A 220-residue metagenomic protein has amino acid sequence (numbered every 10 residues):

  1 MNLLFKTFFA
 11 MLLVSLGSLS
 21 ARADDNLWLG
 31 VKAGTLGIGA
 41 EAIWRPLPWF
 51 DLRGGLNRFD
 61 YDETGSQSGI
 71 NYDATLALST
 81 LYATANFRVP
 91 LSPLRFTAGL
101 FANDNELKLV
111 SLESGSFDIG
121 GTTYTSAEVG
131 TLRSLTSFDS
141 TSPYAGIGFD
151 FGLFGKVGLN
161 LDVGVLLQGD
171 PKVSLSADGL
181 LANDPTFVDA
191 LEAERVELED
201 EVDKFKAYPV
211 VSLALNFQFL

Functional and structural regions predicted by a protein language model:
K6-L16: Bacterial N-terminal signal peptides
S18-N26: Sec/Tat signal peptide C-region and signal peptidase I cleavage site
D24, L47-W49, P90-L94, G152-F154 (+1 more regions): Outer-membrane beta-barrel channels and translocator barrels
L27-V31, A40, P48, L52-G54 (+5 more regions): Transmembrane beta-strands of outer-membrane beta-barrel proteins
K32-G34, E41-I43, N86-R88, G148-D150 (+1 more regions): Transmembrane beta-barrel domains of outer membrane proteins
A33-G37, L56-D62, L100-E106, F151 (+2 more regions): Transmembrane beta-strands of outer-membrane beta-barrel pores
L56-A83, N105-S142, G169-V210: Extracellular/periplasm-exposed beta-strand and loop segments of Gram-negative cell-envelope proteins, dominated by
N86, F205-L220: Outer-membrane beta-barrel "beta-signal"
